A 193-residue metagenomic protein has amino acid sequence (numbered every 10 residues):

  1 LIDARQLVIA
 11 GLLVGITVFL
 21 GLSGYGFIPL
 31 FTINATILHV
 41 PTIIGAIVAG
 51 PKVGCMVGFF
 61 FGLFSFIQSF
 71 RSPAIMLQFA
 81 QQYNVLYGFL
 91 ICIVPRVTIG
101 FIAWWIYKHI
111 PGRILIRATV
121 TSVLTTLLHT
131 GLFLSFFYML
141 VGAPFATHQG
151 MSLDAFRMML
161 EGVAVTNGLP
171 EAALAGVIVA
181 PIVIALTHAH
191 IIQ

Functional and structural regions predicted by a protein language model:
L1-Q193: Loop-helix junctions at membrane interfaces
